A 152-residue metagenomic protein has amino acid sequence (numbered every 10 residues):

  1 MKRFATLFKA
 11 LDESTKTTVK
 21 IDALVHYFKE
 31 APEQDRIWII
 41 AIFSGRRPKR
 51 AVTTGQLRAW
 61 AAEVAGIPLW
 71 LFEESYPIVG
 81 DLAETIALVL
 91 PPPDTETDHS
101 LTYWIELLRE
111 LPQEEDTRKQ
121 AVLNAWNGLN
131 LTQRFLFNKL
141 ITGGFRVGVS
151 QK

Functional and structural regions predicted by a protein language model:
M1-K152: N-terminal nucleic-acid-engaging modules of covalent nucleotidyltransferase systems
